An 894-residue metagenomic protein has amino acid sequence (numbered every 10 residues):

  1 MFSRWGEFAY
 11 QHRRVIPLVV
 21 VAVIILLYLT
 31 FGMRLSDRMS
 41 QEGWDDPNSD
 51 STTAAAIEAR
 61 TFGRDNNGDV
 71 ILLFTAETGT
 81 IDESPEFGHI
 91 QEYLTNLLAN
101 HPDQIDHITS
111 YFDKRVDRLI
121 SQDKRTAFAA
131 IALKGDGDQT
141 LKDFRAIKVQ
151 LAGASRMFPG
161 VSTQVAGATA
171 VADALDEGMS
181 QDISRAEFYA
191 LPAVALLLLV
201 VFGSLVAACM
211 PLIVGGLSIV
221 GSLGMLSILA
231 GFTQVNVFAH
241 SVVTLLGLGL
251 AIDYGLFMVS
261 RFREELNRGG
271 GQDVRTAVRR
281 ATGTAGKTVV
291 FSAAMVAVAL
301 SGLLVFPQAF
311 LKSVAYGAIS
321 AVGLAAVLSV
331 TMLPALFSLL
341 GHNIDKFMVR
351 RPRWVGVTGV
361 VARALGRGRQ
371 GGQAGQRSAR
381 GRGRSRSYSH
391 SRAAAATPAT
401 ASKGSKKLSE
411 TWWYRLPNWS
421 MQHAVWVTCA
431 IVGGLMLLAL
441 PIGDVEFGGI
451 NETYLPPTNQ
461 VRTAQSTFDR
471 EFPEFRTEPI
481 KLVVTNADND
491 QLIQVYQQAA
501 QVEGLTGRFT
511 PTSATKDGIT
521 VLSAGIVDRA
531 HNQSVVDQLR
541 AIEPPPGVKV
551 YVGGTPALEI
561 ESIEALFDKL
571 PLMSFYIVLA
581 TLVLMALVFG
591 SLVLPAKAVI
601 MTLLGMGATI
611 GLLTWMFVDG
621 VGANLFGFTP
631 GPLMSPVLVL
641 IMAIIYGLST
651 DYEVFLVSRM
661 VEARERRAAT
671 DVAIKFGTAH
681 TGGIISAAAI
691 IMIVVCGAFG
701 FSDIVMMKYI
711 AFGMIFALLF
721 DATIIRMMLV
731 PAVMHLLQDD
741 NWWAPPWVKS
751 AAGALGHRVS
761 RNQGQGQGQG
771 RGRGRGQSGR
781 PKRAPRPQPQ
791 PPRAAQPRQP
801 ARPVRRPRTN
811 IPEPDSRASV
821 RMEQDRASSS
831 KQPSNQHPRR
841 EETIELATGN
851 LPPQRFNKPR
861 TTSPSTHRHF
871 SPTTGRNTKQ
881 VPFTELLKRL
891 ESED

Functional and structural regions predicted by a protein language model:
M1-R38, G135-F447, A557-R826, R840 (+2 more regions): Membrane-embedded transmembrane helical bundles of large multi-pass transporters/channels
R38-E42, I450-N451: Short hinge/gating elements
E42-G43, A54: Juxtamembrane interface helices immediately C-terminal to a transmembrane segment
N48-N67, T78-T169, I442-L625, P632 (+1 more regions): Structured non-transmembrane domains adjacent to transmembrane bundles in polytopic membrane proteins
S830-K831, N835-Q836, N850: Asparagine/serine/threonine-enriched low-complexity, disordered tracts, especially those forming N-linked glycosylation
A847-D894: Intrinsically disordered, compositionally biased tail regions
